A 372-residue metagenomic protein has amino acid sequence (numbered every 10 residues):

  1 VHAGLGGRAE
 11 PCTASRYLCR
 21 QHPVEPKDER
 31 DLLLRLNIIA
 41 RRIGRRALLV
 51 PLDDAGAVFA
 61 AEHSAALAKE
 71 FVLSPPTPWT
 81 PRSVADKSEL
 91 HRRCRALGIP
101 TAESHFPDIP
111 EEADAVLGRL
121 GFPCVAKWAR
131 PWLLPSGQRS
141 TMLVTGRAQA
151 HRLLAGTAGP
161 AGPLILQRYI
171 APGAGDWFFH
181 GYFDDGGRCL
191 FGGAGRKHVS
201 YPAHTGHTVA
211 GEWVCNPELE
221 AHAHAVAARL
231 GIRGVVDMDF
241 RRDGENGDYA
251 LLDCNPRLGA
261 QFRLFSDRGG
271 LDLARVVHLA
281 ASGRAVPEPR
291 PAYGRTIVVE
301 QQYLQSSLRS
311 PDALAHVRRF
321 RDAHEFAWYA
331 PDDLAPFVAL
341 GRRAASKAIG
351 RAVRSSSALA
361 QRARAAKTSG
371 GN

Functional and structural regions predicted by a protein language model:
V1-P76, E111-D114, R342-N372: ATP-binding N-terminal substructure of ATP-dependent carboxylate-amine bond-forming enzymes
P81-I165, I170, D185-R188, P217 (+3 more regions): Active-site nucleotide/adenylate-binding loops and adjacent lid/helix of ATP-dependent enzymes
T145-H204, V214-V226, R241-E245, Y249-A250: Phosphate-binding site of ATP-dependent enzymes
I165, R233-D237, P287-Y293: Flexible, glycine/charged-enriched surface loops at secondary-structure junctions
H198-P202, G206-A210, N255-G270: Glycine-rich phosphate/pyrophosphate-binding beta-alpha loops
A228-R263: Conserved metal-phosphate-binding beta-hairpin within the catalytic cores of diverse ATP-dependent phosphoryl-transfer
V276-N372: Peripheral (often C-terminal) accessory segments that flank ATP-dependent C-N-forming ligase machineries
